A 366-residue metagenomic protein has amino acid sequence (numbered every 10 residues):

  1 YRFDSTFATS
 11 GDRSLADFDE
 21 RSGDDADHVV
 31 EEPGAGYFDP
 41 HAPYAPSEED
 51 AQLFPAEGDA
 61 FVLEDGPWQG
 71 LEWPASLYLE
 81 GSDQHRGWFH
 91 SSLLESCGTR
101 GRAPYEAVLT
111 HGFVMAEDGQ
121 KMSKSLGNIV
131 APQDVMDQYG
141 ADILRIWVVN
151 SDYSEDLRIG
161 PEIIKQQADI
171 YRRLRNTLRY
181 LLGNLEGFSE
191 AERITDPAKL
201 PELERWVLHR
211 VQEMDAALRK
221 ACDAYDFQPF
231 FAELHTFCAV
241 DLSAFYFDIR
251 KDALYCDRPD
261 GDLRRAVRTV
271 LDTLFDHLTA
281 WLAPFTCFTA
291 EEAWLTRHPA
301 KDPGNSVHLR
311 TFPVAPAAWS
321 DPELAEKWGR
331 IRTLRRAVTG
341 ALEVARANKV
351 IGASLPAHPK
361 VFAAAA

Functional and structural regions predicted by a protein language model:
Y1-F188, V207-R250, L254, T269-L282: Structured secondary-structure scaffolds
R102-E106, T195, A366: Glycine-rich active-site loop/lid that clamps phosphate-bearing ligands
F188-R219, F247-A341, R346-A365: Acidic, turn-prone loop/beta-hairpin segments
